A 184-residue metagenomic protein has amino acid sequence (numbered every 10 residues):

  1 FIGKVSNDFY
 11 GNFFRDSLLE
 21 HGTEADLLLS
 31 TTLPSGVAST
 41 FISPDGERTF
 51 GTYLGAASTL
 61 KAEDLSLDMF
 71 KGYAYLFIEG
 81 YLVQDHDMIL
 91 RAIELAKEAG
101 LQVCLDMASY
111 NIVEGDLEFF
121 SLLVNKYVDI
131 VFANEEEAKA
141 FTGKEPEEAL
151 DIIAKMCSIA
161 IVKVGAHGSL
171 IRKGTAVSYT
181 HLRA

Functional and structural regions predicted by a protein language model:
F1-V37: Substrate-binding N-lobe of the ribokinase-like
D16-S30, I42-S178: Ribokinase/PfkB-type carbohydrate-kinase core domain
T180-A184: Conserved small/polar residues in nucleotide/adenosyl-binding loops
